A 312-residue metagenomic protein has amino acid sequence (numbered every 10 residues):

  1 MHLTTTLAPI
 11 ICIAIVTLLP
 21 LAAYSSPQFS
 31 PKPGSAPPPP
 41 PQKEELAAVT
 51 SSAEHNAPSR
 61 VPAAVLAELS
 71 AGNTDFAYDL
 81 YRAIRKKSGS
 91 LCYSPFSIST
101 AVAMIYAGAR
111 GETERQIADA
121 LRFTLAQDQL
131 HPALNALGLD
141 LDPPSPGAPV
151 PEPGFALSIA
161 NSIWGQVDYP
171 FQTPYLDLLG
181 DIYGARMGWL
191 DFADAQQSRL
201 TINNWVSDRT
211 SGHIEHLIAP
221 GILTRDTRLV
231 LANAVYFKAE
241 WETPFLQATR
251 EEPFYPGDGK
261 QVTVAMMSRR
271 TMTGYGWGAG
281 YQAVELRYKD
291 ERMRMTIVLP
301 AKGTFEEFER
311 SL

Functional and structural regions predicted by a protein language model:
H2-C12, V16-F192: Detector for small/aliphatic-rich hydrophobic stretches
G34-P40, E44-A48, S88, Q127-G303: Non-catalytic, conformational "gating/processing" segments within enzyme and secreted inhibitor domains
A101, N204, R310: Replace "anionic and nucleotidyl ligands
A301-L312: Mature, solvent-exposed C-terminal subdomains and processed small-chain segments of exported/organellar
